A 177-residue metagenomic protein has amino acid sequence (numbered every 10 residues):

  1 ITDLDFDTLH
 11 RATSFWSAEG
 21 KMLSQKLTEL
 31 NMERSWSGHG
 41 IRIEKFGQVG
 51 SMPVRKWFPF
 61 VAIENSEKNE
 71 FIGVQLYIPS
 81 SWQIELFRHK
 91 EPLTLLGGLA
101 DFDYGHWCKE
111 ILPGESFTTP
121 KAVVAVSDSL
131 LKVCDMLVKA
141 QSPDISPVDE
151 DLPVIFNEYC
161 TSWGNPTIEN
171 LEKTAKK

Functional and structural regions predicted by a protein language model:
I1-H89, G105-W107: Polysaccharide-binding surfaces and accessory modules of carbohydrate-active proteins
F71, S116, P153: A residue-level signal for beta-strand positions that form part of recognition/binding surfaces within mature
P79, A122-V124, Y159-S162: Active-site beta-loop-alpha junctions enriched in small/polar residues
L93-H106: Short, structured beta-strand/loop micro-motifs enriched in basic residues and often containing a Trp
L96, K109, T118, I168-E169: Active-site-proximal, glycine-rich beta->alpha crossover segments in alpha/beta enzymes that shape flexible
K109-S127: Short Pro-Gly-centered flexible turn/kink motifs
V126-M136: Short, Lys/Arg- and Gly-enriched loop/turn segments at beta-strand edges
M136-K177: An acidic-aromatic substrate-binding cleft motif
